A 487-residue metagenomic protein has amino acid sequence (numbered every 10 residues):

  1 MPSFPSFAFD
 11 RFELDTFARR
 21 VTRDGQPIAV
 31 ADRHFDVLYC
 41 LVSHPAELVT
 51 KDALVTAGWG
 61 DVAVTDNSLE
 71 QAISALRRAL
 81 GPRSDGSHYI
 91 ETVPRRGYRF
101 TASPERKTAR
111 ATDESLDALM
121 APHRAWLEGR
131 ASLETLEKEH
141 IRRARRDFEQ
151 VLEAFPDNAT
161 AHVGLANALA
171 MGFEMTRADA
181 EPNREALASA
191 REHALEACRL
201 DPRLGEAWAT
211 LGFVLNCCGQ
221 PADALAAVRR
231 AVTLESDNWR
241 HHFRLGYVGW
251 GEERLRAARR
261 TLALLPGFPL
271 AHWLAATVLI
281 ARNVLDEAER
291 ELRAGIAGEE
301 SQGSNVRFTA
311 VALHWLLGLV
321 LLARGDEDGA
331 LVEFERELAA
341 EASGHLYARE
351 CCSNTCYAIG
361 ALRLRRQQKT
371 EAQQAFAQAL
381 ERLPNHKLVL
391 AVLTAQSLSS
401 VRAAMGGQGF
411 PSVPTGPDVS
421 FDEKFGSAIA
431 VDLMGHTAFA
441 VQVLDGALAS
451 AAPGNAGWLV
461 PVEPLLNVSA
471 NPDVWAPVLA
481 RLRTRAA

Functional and structural regions predicted by a protein language model:
M1-S6, P104-M120, A487: Intrinsically disordered or compositionally simple regulatory linkers and C-terminal tails in signal-transduction
P2-A8, L14, A29, L41-A46 (+2 more regions): DNA-binding patch around the recognition helix
Q26-G58: Short amphipathic alpha-helical recognition elements used for nucleic-acid or partner binding across transcription
R33, A72, D147: Residues within the DNA-recognition helix of helix-turn-helix
R124-G249, E253, A263, W273-L274 (+3 more regions): Short coil/linker segments at helix-helix boundaries
R254-A487: Alpha-helical protein-protein interaction modules
